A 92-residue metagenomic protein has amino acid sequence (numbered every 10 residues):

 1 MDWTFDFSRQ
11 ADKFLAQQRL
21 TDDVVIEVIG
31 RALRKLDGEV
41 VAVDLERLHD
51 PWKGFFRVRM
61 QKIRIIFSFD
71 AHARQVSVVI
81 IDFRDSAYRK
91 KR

Functional and structural regions predicted by a protein language model:
D2-T4, A16, D23-I26, M60-R64 (+1 more regions): Enriched for short, Lys/Arg-rich terminal
D6, V24, V28, V40-V43: Alpha-helix N-cap and coil->helix boundary residues
F7-A11: Basic, amphipathic "hinge/linker" alpha-helix immediately C-terminal to the N-terminal HTH DNA-binding motif
D12, A42, R84-D85: Alpha-helix N-cap/helix-start and coil->helix boundary motif
F14, V28-A32: A ubiquitous structural signal for well-ordered alpha-helices
L15-Q18, L36: Hydrophobic recognition helices of helix-based DNA-binding modules
A32-R59: A short, surface-exposed loop/turn module that caps and links secondary-structure elements
